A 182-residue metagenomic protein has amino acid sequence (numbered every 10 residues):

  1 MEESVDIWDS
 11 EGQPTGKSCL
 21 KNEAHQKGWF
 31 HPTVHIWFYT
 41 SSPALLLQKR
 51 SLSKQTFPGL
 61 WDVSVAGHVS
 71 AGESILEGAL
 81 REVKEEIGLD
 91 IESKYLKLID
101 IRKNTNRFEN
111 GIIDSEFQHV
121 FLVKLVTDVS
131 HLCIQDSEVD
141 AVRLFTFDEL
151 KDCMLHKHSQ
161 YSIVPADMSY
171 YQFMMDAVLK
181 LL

Functional and structural regions predicted by a protein language model:
M1-H35, Y39-S42: Acidic, metal-coordinating catalytic segment for phosphate/diphosphate chemistry, firing primarily on the Nudix
P14, L45, K54, T105 (+1 more regions): Flexible, glycine-rich phosphate/dinucleotide-binding loops and adjacent beta-alpha linkers at cofactor/substrate
N22, A71, D100-F108, I112-L182: Nudix hydrolase/Nudix homology domain
E23-V34, A44-R81, E85: Conserved Nudix-box catalytic region and its N-terminal flanking loop in Nudix hydrolases and closely related
I36, V65, L98, H119-F121: A structural signal for short, well-ordered beta-strand segments
E82-D90, T105: Mid-sequence acidic-hydrophobic segments that form the walls of catalytic/ligand-binding cavities or oligomerization
D90-D100: A short coil-to-beta-strand element that immediately follows conserved catalytic motifs
